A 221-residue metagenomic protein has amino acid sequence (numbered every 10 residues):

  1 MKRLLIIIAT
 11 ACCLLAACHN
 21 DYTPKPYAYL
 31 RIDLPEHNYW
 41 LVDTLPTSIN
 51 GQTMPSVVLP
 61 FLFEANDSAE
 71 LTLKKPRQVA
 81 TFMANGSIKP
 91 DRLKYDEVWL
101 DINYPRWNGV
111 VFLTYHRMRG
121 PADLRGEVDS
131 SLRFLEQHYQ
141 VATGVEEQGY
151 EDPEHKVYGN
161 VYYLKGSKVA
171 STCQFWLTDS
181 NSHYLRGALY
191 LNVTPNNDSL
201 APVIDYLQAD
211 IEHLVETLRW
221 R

Functional and structural regions predicted by a protein language model:
M1-N20: Sec-dependent bacterial lipoprotein signal peptides
C18-G109, A122-S130, T143-Y150, K156 (+1 more regions): N-terminal targeting sequences that direct proteins away from the cytosol to non-cytosolic compartments
L100-I102, S171-D179: Short, surface-exposed beta-strand/loop micro-motifs that present aromatic residues
N108, K168-A170, N181-L185: Coil-to-beta-strand transition motifs
H116-M118, S167, N192-T194: Solvent-exposed coil/turn segments that connect beta secondary-structure elements in extracytoplasmic/periplasmic
E151-H155, L177-H183: A short, structured loop/turn motif at beta-sheet edges
V157-C173: Short, Gly/Ser/Thr-enriched beta-strand-loop segments that form substrate-interacting elements of hydrolase/peptidase
R186-Y190: Short hydrophobic beta-strand segments that form the core of ligand-binding sensory/regulatory domains
